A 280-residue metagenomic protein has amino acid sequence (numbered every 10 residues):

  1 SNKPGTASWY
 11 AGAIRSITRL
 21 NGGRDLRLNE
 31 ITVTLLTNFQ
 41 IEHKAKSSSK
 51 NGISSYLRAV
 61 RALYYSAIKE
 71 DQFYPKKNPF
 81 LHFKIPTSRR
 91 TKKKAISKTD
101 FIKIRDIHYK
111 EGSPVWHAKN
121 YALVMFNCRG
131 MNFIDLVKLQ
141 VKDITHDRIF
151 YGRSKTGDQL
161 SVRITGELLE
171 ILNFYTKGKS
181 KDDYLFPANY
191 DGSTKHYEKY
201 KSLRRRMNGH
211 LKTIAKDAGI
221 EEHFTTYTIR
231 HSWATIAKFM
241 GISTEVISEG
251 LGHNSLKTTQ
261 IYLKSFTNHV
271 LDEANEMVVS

Functional and structural regions predicted by a protein language model:
S1-S47: Basic/aromatic-enriched alpha-helical hairpins
S16, A45-P79, R129-M131: N-terminal DNA-binding recognition helix of tyrosine site-specific recombinases/integrases
H82-F133: Basic, Lys/Arg- and aromatic-enriched nucleic-acid-binding interface segment
F101, T165-E221: Active-site/catalytic core of tyrosine-dependent DNA strand-transfer enzymes
K110-S113, K181, N208-E249: Short, basic (Lys/Arg/His-rich) helix/loop patches that form interaction surfaces in the mid-to-C-terminal regions
C128, K138-F174: Conserved tyrosine-mediated DNA breakage-rejoining catalytic core shared by Y-recombinases
R153-G157, L251-E276: Catalytic-site neighborhood detector that most strongly recognizes the C-terminal catalytic loop/helix of tyrosine
S161-G166, E170, F174-Y175, K264-S280: DNA/chromatin major-groove-contacting recognition/catalytic segments
